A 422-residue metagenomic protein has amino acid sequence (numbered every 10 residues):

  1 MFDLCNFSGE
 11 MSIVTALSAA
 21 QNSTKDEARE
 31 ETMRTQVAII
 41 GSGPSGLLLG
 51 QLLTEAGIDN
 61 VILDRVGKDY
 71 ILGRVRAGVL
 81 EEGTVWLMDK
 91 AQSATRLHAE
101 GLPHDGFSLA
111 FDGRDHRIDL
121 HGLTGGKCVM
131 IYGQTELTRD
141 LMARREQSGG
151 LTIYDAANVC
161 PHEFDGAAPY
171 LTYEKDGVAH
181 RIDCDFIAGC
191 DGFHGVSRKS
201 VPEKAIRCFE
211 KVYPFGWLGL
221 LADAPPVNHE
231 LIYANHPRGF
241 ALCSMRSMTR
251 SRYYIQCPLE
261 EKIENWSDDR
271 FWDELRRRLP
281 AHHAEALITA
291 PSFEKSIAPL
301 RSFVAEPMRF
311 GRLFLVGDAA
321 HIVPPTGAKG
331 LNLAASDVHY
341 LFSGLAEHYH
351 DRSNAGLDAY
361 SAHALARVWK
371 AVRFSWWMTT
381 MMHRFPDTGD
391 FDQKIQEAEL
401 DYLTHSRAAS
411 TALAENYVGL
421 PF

Functional and structural regions predicted by a protein language model:
L4-S8, V14, Q21-M33, A328 (+1 more regions): C-terminal helical "tail/cap" subdomain of flavin- and related membrane-associated enzymes
V37-I39, N60: Conserved hydrophobic helix-helix packing surfaces used for dimerization/oligomerization
I40-E55, L141, S296-W377: Conserved mid-domain beta->alpha element of the FAD-binding
T54-V75: Glycine-rich FAD pyrophosphate-binding loop
Y70, D191-G192, V323: Glycine-rich, N-terminal phosphate-binding loop of Rossmann-like dinucleotide-binding domains
L72-A77, E81-S148, H162-F164: Active-site-adjacent segment of FAD-dependent monooxygenases/related oxidoreductases
A143, G150, Y154-L300, A305: Conserved FAD-binding catalytic core of PHBH/FMO-like flavoproteins
